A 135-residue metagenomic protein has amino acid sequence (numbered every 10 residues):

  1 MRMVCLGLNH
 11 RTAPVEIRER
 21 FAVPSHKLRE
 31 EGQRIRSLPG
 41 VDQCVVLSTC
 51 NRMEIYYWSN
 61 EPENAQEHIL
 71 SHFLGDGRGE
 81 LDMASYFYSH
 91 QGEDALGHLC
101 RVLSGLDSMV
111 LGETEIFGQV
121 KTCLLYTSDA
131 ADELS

Functional and structural regions predicted by a protein language model:
R2-P24: Short glycine-/aliphatic-rich beta-strand segments at the starts of folded cytosolic domains
L6, I55, G112: Residue-level signature of catalytic and energy-coupling elements of molecular machines, predominantly ATP/GTP-dependent
V23-S37: Short amphipathic alpha-helix segments
V41-C44: Short acidic amphipathic segments
L47-M53: Short Gly/Ser/Thr- and Asp/Glu-enriched loop/turn motifs at secondary-structure junctions
W58-T122: Accessory, often N-terminal, substrate/partner-engagement and coupling regions that sit outside the core NTP/cofactor
Y126-A131: Conserved small/polar residues in nucleotide/adenosyl-binding loops
